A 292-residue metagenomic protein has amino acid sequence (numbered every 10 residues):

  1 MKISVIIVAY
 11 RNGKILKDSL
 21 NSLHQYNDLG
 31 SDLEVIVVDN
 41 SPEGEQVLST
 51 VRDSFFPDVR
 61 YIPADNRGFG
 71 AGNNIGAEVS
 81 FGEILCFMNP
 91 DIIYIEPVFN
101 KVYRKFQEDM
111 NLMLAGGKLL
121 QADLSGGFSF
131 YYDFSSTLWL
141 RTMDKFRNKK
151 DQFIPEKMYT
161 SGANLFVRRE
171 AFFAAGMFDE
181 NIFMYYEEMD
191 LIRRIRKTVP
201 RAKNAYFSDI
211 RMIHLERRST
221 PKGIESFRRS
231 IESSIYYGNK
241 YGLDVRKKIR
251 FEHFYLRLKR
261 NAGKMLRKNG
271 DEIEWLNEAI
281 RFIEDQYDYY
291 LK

Functional and structural regions predicted by a protein language model:
N12-Y26: Short, well-formed alpha-helical segments that are part of the catalytic scaffolds of diverse glycosyltransferases
S22, V38-L48: A conserved acidic beta->alpha catalytic loop
A64-S80: Glycine-rich, basic loop-to-helix element that forms the pyrophosphate-binding segment of sugar-nucleotide handling
L85: Short aromatic/hydrophobic "clamp" motif used to bind/position activated sugar donors
P97-S129: Conserved donor NDP-sugar-binding/catalytic core segment of glycosyltransferases
F134-K157: Short, flexible, basic/aromatic active-site loop/helix in glycosyltransferases
Q152, M158-G176, N181-I210: A short, conserved alpha-helix in the catalytic core of glycosyltransferases
E225-S233, N239, L243-K292: Non-catalytic, C-terminal membrane-associated alpha-helical segments of glycosyltransferases
